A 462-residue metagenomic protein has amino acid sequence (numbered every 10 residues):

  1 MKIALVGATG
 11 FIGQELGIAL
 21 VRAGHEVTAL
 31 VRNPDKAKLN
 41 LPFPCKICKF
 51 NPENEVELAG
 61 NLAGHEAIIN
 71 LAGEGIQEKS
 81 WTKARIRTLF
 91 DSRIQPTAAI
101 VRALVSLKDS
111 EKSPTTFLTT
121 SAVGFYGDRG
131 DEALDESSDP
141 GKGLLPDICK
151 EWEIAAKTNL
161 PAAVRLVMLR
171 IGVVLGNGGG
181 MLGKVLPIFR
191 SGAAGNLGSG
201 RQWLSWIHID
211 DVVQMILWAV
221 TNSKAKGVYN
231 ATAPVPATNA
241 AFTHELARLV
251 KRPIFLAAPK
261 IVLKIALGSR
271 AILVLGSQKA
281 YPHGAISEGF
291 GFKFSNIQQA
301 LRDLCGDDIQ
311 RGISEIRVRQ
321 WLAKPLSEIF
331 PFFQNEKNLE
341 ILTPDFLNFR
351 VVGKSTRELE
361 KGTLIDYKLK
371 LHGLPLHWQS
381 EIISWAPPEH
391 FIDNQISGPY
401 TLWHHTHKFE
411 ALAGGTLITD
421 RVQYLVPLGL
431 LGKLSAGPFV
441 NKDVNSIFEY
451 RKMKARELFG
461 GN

Functional and structural regions predicted by a protein language model:
I3-A23: N-terminal Rossmann NAD(P)H-binding glycine-rich loop of SDR-like oxidoreductase domains
D35, L39, C45-P96: NAD(P)H-binding glycine-rich loop region in Rossmannoid oxidoreductase-like domains and their noncatalytic homologs
I86-T88, T97-G143: Conserved Rossmann-fold NAD(P)-dependent oxidoreductase catalytic core, especially the SDR/UDP-sugar
D91, Q95, D128-M168: Catalytic helix-loop patch of NAD(P)-dependent Rossmann-fold dehydrogenases
K157-P161, R165-M168, G172-W203, L246: NAD(P)-dependent short-chain dehydrogenase/reductase
L186-A194, Q202-A237: Alpha-helical substrate-binding/gating segment
M215, N222-S269, D303: Mid/C-terminal beta-alpha module of Rossmann-like enzyme folds, strongest in SDR-family dehydrogenases/epimerases
V220, A280, Q298, G306-T356 (+1 more regions): Hydrophobic ligand-binding cavity/cleft-lining segments
